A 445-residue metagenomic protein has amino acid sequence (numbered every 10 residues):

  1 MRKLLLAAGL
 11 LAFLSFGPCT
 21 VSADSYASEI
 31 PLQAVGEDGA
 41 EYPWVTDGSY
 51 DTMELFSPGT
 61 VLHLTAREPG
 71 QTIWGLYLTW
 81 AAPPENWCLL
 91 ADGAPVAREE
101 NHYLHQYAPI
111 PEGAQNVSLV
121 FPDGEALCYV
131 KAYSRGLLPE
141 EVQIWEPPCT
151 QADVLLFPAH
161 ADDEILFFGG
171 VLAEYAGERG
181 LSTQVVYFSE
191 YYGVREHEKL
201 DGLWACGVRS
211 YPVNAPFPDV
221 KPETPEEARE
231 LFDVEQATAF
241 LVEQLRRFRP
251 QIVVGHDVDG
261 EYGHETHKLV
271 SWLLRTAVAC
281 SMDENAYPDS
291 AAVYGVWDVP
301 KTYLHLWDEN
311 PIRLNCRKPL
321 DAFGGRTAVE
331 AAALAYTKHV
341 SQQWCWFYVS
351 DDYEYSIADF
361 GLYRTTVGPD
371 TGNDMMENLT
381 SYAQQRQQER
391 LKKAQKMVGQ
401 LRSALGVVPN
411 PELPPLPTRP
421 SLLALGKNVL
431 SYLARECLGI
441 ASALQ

Functional and structural regions predicted by a protein language model:
M1-L4: Positively charged n-region of N-terminal signal peptides that target proteins for export
A7-G17: Bacterial N-terminal signal peptides
F16-S25: Sec-dependent signal peptide cleavage junction
D24-F56, W80-W87, D92-G93, Y103-I110 (+4 more regions): The feature marks non-catalytic terminal segments
Y26-R247, R275-A279, D283: Active-site rim/loop-helix segments in enzyme catalytic domains that contact anionic ligands
D163-F167, Y191-G193, V258-E265, N310-R313: Active-site environment of divalent metal-dependent phosphoester hydrolases
A237, L241-Y262, V270: Proline-aspartate-enriched helix->loop->beta-strand connector
Y262-V278: Short Gly/Thr/Asp-enriched flexible loops that form oxyanion-binding sites at enzyme active sites
